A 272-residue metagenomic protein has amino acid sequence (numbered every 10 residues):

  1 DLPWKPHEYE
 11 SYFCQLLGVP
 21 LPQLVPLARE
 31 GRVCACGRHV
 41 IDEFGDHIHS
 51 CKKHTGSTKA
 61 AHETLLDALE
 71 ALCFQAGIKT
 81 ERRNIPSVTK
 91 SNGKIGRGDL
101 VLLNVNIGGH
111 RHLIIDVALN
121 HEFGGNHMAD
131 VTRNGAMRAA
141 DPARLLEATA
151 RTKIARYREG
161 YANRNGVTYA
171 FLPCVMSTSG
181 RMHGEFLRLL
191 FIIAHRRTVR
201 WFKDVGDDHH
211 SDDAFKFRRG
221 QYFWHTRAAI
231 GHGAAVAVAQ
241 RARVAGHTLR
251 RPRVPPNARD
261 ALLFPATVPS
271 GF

Functional and structural regions predicted by a protein language model:
D1-R32, G37, S57, A71 (+4 more regions): Non-catalytic C-terminal interaction segments of nucleic acid-processing enzymes
C34-L65: Short Cys/His-based metal-binding microdomains
G45-C51, D99, I115, P173: Short, conserved catalytic/metal-binding micro-motifs enriched in Asp/Glu and His
E63-G77: Inter-domain linker/hinge segments that demarcate the starts of reverse transcriptase and RNase H-type modules
G77-N84: Short secondary-structure junctions
